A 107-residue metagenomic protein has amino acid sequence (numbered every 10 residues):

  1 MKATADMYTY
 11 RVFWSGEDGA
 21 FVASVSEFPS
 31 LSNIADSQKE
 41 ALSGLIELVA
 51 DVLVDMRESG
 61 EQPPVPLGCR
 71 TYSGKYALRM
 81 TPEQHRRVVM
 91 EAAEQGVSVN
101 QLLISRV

Functional and structural regions predicted by a protein language model:
M1-T9, I46-S105: Short, charged, surface-exposed hinge/linker loops at domain edges that act as mobile lids or interdomain connectors
A3-T4, R11-E17, A35: Short, positively charged
V12-P29: Short aromatic-glycine-(Arg/Gly/Cys) micro-motifs in beta-strand/loop hairpins
E27-L31, G74-Y76: Short amphipathic alpha-helical segments
P29-E40: A short, exposed loop/beta-hairpin motif centered on an aromatic-Gly-Thr core
S43: Aromatic- and charge-enriched surface segment that lines or borders ligand/interaction sites
